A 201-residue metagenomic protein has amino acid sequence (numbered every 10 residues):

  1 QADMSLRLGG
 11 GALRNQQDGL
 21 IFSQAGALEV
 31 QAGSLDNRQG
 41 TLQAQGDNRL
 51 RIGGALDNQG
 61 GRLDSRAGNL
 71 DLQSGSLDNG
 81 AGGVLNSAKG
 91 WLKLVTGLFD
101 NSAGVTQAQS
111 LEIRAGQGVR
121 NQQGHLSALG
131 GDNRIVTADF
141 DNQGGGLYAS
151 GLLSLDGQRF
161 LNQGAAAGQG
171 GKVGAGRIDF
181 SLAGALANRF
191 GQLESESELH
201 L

Functional and structural regions predicted by a protein language model:
Q1, Q16-F22, N37-Q43, N58-D64 (+6 more regions): Short, T/G/N/S-enriched strand-turn elements that build extracellular solenoid repeat scaffolds
Q1-A12, Q24-G33, A44-G53, S65-G75 (+6 more regions): Surface-exposed loop/turn motifs in large extracellular/passenger domains
